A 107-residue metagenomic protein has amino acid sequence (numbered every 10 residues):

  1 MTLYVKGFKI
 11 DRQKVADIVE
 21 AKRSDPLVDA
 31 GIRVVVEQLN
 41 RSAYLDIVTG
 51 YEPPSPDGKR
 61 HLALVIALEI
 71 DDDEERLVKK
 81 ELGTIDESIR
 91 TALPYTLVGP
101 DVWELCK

Functional and structural regions predicted by a protein language model:
M1-A30, P100-K107: Short, extreme N-terminal segment that most often corresponds to the first beta-strand
V28-R41: Short, well-structured hydrophobic secondary-structure segments
L39, L45-K107: Charged interaction segments
